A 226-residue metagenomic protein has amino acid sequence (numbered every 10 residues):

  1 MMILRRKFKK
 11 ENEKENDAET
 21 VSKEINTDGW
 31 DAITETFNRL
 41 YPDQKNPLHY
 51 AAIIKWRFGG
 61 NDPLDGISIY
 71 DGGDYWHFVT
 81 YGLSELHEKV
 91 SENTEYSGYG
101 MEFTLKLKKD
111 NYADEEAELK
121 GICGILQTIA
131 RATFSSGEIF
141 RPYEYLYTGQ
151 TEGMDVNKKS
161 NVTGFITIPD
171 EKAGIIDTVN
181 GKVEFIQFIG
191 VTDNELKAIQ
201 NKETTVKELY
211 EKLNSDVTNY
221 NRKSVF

Functional and structural regions predicted by a protein language model:
M2-V90, T94-Y99, F103-F226: Acidic, proline/glycine-rich low-complexity IDRs
